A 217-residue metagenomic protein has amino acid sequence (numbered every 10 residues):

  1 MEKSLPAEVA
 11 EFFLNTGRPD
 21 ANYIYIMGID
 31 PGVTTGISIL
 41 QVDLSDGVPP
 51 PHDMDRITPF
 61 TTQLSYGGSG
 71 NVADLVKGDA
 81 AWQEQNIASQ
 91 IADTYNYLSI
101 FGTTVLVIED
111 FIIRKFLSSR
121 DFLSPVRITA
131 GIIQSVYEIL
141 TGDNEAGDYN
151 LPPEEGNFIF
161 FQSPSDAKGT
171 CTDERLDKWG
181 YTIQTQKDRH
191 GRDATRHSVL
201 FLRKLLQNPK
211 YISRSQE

Functional and structural regions predicted by a protein language model:
M1-E217: Phosphate- and other anionic-substrate recognition elements at nucleic-acid/protein interfaces
